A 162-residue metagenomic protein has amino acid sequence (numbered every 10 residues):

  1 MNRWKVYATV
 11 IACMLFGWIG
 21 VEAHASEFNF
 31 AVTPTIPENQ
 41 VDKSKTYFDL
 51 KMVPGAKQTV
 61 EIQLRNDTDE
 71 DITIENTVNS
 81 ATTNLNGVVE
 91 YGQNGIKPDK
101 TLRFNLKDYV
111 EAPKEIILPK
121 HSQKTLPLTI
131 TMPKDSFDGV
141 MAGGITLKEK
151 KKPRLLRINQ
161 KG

Functional and structural regions predicted by a protein language model:
N2-A25: Sec-dependent N-terminal signal peptides of Gram-positive bacterial secreted proteins and lipoproteins
H24-G162: Long beta-sheet-rich domains in secretory-pathway and surface-associated proteins
